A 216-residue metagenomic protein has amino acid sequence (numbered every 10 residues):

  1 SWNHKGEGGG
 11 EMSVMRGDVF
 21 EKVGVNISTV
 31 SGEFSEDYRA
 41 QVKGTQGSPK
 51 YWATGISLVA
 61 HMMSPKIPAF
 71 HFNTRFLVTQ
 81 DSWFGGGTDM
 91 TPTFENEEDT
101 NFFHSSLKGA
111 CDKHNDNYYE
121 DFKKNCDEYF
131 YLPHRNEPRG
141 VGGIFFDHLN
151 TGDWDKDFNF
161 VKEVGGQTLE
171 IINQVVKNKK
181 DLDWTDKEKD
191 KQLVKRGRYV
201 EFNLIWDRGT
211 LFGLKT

Functional and structural regions predicted by a protein language model:
S1-K43, L149, D155-I205: Gly/Pro-rich turn-and-neighbor structural signature
E11-G86: Internal mixed beta-strand/loop scaffold within catalytic domains of large alpha/beta enzymes
V23, W52-G55, S82-T91, E137-D155 (+1 more regions): Glycine-rich, often proline-containing surface loops adjacent to acidic residues and nearby aromatics that form
E36-Y38, I67-A69, N96-D99, L211-L214: Short helix/loop capping segments that flank catalytic or ligand/cofactor-binding pockets
M62-S64, Q80, M90-N96, H148-F160 (+1 more regions): A generic structural motif
Q80-K123: Compact, glycine/acidic-enriched structural inserts
A110-F160, V175-K177: Long, charged, mostly alpha-helical binding arms that flank functional sites
V200-T216: A translation/RNA-centric and nucleic-acid-associated enzymatic feature enriched in Class II aminoacyl-tRNA synthetases
